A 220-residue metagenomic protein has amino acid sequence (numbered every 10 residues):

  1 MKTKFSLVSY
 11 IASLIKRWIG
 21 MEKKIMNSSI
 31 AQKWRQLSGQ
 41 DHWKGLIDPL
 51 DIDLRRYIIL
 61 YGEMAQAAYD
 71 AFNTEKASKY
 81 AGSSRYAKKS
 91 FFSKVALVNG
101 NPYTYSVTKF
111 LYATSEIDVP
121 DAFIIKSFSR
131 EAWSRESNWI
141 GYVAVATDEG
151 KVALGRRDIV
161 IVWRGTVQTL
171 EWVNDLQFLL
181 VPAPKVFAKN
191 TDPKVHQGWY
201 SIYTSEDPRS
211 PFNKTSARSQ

Functional and structural regions predicted by a protein language model:
M1-Q220: Non-catalytic, mobile gating and regulatory segments of ester bond hydrolases
